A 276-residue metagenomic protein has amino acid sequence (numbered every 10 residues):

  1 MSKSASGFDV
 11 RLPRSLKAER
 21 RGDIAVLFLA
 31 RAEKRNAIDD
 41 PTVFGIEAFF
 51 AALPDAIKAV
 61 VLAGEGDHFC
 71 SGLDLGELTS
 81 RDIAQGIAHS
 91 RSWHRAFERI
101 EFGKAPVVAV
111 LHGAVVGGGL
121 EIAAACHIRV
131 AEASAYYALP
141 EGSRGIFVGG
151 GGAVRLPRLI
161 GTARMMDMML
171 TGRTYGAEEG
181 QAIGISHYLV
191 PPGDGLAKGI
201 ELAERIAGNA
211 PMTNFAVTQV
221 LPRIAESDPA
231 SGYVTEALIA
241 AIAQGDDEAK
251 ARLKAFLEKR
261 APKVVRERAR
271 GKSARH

Functional and structural regions predicted by a protein language model:
M1-A25, L53, G172-E178, A197-H276: C-terminal alpha-helix plus adjacent terminal tail
M1-E65, A84, E98: Conserved CoA-thioester-binding segment of acyl-CoA-metabolizing enzymes
G7-V10, L16, R99-M212, L238-I242 (+2 more regions): Crotonase-fold acyl-CoA enzyme core
L27, L62, D74, I122-A124 (+3 more regions): Hydrophobic/aromatic residues within transmembrane alpha-helices of multi-pass small-molecule transporters
A37-D40, S71, S80, L170 (+4 more regions): Phosphate-coordinating loops and pocket residues in cytosolic domains that bind phosphorylated ligands
T42-I46, H89-S92, I122, G195 (+1 more regions): Hydrophobic alpha-helical membrane-association signature
A56, G64-R99, V115, S143-G145 (+1 more regions): Glycine- (often His-adjacent) and acidic-residue-rich active-site loop that binds/positions the CoA thioester
